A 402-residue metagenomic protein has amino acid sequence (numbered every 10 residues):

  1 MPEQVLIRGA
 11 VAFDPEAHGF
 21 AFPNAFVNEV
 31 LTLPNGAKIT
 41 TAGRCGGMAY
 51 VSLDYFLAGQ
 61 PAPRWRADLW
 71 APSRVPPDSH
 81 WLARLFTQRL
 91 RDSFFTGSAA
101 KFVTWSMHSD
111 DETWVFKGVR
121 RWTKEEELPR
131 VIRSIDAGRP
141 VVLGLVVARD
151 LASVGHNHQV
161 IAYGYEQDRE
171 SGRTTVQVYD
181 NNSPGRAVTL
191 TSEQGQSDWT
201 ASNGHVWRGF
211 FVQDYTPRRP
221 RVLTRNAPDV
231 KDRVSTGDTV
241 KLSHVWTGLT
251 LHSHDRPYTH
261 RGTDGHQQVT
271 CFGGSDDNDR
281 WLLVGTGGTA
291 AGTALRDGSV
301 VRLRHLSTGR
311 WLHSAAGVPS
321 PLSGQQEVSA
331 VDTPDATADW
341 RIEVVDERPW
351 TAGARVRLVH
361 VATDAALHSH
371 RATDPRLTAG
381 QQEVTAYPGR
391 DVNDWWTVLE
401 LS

Functional and structural regions predicted by a protein language model:
M1-N24, K231-T239, S243: Boundary/junction segments of secreted and surface-exposed precursor proteins
R8-E125: Cysteine-nucleophile protease catalytic domains, especially the papain-like/related folds used in DUB/UBL proteases
A25-T32, G36, T123-E127, D136-V146 (+3 more regions): Short linear interaction motifs
F26, G46-A49, L145-R149, G164-R169 (+4 more regions): Short, flexible loop/turn elements at secondary-structure junctions
K38, K124, D136, G155-H158 (+3 more regions): Active-site-proximal structural scaffolding
R120-V176: Active-site-adjacent substructure of cysteine-protease-like catalytic cores
S153-N157, E166-K231: Cys-His-centered catalytic/binding microenvironment captured across papain-like cysteine peptidases and homologous
A227-S402: Lectin-like carbohydrate-binding module/patch detector with strong preference for beta-trefoil
